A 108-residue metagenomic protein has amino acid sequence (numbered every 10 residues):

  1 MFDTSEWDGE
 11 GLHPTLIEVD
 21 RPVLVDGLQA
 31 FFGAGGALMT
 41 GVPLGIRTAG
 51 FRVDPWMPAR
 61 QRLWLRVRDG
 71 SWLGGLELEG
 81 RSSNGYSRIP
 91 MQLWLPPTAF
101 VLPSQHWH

Functional and structural regions predicted by a protein language model:
S5-P97: Basic/aromatic-rich interaction segments and small domains that mediate binding to polyanionic partners
S104-H108: Long, low-complexity intrinsically disordered regions
